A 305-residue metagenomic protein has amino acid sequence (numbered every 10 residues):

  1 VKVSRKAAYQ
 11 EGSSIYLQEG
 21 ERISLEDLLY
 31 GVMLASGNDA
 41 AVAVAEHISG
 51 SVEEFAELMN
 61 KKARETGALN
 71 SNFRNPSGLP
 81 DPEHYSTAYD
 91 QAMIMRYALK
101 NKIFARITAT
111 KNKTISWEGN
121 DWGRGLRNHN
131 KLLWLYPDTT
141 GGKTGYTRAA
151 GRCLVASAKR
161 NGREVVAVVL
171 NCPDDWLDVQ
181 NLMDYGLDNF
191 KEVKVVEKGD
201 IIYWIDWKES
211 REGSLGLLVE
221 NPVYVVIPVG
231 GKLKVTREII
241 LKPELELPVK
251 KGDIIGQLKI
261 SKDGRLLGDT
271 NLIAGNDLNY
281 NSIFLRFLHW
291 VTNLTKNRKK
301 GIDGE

Functional and structural regions predicted by a protein language model:
V1-Y89, M93-K102: Active-site-adjacent loops and short helices of periplasmic peptidoglycan-processing enzymes
L69, P80-Y85, Y89-E305: Domain-terminus/edge residues, biased toward the C-terminal soluble/receptor-binding domains of extracytoplasmic
